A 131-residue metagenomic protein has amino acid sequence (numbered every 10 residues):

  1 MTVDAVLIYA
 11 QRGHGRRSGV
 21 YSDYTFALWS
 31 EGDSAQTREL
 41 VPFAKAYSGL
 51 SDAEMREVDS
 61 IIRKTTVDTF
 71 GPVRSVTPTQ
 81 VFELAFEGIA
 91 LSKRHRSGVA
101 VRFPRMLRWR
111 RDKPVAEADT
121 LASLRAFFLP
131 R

Functional and structural regions predicted by a protein language model:
M1-R131: Classical nucleotidyltransferase
